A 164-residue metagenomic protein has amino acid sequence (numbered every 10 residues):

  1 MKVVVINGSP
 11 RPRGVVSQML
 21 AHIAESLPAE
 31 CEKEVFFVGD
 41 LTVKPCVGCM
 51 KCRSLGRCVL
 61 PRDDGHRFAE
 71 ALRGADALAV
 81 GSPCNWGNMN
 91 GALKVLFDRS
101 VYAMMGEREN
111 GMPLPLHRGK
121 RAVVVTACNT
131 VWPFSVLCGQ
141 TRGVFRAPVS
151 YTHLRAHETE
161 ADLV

Functional and structural regions predicted by a protein language model:
M1-M105, E109-N110, E158: N-terminal beta1-alpha1-beta2 submodule of the flavodoxin-like/Rossmannoid cofactor-binding fold
V15-S26, G139-Y151: Short, solvent-exposed amphipathic alpha-helices that sit in or adjacent to ligand/effector-binding or catalytic
E109-S150: Short, glycine-/small-residue-rich phosphate/pyrophosphate-handling segment
T152-T159: Conserved small/polar residues in nucleotide/adenosyl-binding loops
L163-V164: Hydrophobic alpha-helical segments, chiefly the membrane-spanning helices and signal/signal-anchor peptides
